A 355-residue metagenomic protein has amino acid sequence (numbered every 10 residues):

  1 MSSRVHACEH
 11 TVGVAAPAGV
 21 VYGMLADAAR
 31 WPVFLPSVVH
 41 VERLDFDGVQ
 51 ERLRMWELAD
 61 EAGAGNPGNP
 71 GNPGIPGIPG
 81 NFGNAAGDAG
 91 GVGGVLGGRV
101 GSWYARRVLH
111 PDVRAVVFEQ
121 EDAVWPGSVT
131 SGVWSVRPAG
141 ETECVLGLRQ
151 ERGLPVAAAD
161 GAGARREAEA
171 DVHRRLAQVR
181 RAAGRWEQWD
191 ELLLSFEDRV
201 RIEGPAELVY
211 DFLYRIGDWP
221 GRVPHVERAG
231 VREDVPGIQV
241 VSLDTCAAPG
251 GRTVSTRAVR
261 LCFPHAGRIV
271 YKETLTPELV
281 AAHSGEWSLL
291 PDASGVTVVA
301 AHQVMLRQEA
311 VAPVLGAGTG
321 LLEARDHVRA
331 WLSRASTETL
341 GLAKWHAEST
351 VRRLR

Functional and structural regions predicted by a protein language model:
M1-V49, N66, N84-G87, G91 (+2 more regions): Hydrophobic ligand-binding cavity/cleft-lining segments
A7, R30-V33, H40-G74, G80-S128 (+5 more regions): Glycine-rich portal/gate segments that line the openings of hydrophobic small-molecule binding cavities
H10-V14, R107, R152, D198-I202 (+2 more regions): Generic detection of short hydrophobic beta-strand segments and adjacent strand-loop junctions
T11-G13, E42, V108, S135 (+3 more regions): Generic structural detector for well-ordered beta-strands
A16, G204, H327, R334 (+1 more regions): Conserved active-site and cofactor/substrate-binding residues in soluble primary-metabolism enzymes
Y22-M24, L96, F118, G127 (+5 more regions): Intrinsically disordered, low-complexity regions enriched in Ser/Pro/Gly/Gln/His and often acidic
V100-Y104, L109, V117-R174, K272-S333: Beta-strand/loop substructures that line and gate deep hydrophobic ligand-binding cavities in soluble
E167-V179, S336-T339, A343: Short amphipathic C-terminal alpha-helix that caps PH/PH-like domains
